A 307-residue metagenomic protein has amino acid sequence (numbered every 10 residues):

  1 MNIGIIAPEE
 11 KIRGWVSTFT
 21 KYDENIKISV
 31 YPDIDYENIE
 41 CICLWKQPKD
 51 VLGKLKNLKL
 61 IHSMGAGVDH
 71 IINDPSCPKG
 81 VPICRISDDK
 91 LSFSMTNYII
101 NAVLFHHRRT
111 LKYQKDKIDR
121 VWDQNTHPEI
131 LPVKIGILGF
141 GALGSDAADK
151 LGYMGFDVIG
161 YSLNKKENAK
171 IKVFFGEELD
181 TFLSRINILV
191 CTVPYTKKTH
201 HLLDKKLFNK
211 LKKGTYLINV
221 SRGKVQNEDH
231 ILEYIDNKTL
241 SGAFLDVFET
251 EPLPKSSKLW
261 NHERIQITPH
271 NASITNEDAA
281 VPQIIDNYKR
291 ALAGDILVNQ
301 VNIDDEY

Functional and structural regions predicted by a protein language model:
M1-I39: N-terminal glycine-/charge-rich "phosphate-binding" loop or analogous flexible N-terminal tail
K27-N38, K49-L52, I171-I186: Short acidic low-complexity segments
E40-Q114: Phosphate/diphosphate ligand-binding glycine-rich loop within oxidoreductases
R85-Y98, K112, E251-Y307: C-terminal helix-to-coil terminal segments
A102-N125, A279, I284, R290: A charged, well-structured terminal subsegment
Y113-D146: Glycine-rich NAD(P)-binding loop of Rossmann-like domains
Y153-K170: NAD(P)-binding Rossmann-fold cofactor-contacting core
K165-K258: Rossmann-like adenosine-cofactor binding region
